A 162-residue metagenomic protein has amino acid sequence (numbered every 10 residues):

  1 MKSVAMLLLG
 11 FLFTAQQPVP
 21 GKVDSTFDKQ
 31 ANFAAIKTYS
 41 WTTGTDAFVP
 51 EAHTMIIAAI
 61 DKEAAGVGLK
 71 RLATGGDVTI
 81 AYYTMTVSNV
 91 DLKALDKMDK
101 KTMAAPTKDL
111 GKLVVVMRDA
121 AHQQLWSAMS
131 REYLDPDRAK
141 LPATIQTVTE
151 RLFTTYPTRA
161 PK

Functional and structural regions predicted by a protein language model:
M1-V4: Positively charged n-region of N-terminal signal peptides that target proteins for export
G10-K62, P161-K162: A structural "domain/chain start" motif
Q17-N32, K108, A121-K162: C-terminal/domain-edge helix-coil "capping" segments
P18, V67, G76-R131, D135 (+1 more regions): Surface-exposed short loop/turn segments
T42-A52, G68-L69, L134-A139: Second-shell loop/turn segments in exported
H53, G66-T79, R159-K162: Surface-exposed patches in mature extracellular/periplasmic domains of secreted proteins
I57-A65, E150-F153: Generic solvent-exposed, charged/amphipathic alpha-helical segments that serve as macromolecular interface scaffolds
